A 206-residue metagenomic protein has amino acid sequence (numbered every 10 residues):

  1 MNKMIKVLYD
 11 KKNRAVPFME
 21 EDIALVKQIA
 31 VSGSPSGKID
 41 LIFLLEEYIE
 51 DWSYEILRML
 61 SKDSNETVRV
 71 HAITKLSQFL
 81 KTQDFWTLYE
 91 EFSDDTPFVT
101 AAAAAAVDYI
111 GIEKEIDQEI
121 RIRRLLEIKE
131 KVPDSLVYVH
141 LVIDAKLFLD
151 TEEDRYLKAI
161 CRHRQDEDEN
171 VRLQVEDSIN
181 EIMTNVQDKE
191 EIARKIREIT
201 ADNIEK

Functional and structural regions predicted by a protein language model:
M1-E50, E176-N180, I204-K206: N-terminal alpha-helical scaffold/docking segments in eukaryotic complex subunits
A15, L45, I49, L76 (+5 more regions): Alpha-solenoid repeat junctions
P17-I29, E50-L60, K81-S93, E113-K129 (+2 more regions): Amphipathic alpha-helical scaffolding segments comprising HEAT/armadillo-like alpha-solenoid repeats
G33-S34, S64-N65, D95-P97, P133-D134 (+1 more regions): Short inter-helical turns and helix N-cap capping residues of alpha-solenoid HEAT/ARM repeat scaffolds
K38, R69, T100-A101, Y138 (+1 more regions): Residue-level detector of extended alpha-helical repeat arrays and alpha-solenoid scaffolds
L41, A72, A103, H140-I143 (+2 more regions): Conserved hydrophobic register position within alpha-solenoid helical repeats
P97, Y109-E113, R123-H140: Alpha-helical adaptor scaffolds
R164, D168-K206: Eukaryotic acidic, Ser/Thr-rich intrinsically disordered low-complexity regions
